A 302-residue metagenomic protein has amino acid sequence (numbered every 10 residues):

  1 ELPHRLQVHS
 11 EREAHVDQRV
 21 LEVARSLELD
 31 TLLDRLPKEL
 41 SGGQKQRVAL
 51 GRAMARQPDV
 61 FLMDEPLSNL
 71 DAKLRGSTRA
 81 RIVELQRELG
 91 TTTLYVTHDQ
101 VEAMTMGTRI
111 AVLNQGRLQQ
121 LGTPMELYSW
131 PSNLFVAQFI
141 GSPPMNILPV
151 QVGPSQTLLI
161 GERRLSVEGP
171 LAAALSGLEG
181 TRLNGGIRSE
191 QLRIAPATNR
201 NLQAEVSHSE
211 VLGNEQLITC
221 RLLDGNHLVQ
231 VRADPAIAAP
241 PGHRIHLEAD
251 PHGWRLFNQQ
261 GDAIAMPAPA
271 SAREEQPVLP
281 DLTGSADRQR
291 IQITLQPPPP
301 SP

Functional and structural regions predicted by a protein language model:
E1-F135: ABC ATPase nucleotide-binding domains
R5, G42-G43, G51, G116 (+8 more regions): Glycine-centered flexibility sites
D71, I140, P235-I237: Structured beta->alpha junctions
M125, L134-A137, T181, E190: Internal, well-ordered alpha-helical scaffold/interface segments that support domain packing or protein-protein contacts
W130-V152, G186, E248-D250: C-terminal boundary and immediately downstream tail of ABC-type ATPase nucleotide-binding domains
I147, S155-P302: Non-catalytic connector elements of ABC transporters
